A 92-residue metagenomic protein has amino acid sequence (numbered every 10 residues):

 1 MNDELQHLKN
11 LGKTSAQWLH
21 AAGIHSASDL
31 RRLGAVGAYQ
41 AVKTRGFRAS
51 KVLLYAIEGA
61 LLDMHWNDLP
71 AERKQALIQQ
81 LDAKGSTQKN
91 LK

Functional and structural regions predicted by a protein language model:
M1-N10, Q17, R48-M64: Extended, structured, electrostatic nucleic-acid-contact surfaces
T14-G23, G37: Catalytic DNA-binding helix-loop module of base-excision-repair DNA glycosylases/AP lyases
L33-V52: Phosphate-backbone recognition surface of nucleic-acid-processing proteins
A60-L91: C-terminal structural segments of small proteins and small subunits
